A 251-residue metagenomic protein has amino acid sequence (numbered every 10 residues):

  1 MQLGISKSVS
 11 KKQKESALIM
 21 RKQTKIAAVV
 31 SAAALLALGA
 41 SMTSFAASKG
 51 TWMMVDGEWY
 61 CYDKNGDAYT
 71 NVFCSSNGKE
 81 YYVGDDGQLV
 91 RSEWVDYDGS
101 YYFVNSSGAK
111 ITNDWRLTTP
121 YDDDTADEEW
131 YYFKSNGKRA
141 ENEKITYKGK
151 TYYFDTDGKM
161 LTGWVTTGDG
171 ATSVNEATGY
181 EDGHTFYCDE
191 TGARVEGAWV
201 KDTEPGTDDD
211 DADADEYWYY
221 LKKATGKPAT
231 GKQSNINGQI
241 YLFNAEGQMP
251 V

Functional and structural regions predicted by a protein language model:
Q2-V251: Extracellular adhesion/carbohydrate-binding repeat motifs centered on closely spaced tryptophans
